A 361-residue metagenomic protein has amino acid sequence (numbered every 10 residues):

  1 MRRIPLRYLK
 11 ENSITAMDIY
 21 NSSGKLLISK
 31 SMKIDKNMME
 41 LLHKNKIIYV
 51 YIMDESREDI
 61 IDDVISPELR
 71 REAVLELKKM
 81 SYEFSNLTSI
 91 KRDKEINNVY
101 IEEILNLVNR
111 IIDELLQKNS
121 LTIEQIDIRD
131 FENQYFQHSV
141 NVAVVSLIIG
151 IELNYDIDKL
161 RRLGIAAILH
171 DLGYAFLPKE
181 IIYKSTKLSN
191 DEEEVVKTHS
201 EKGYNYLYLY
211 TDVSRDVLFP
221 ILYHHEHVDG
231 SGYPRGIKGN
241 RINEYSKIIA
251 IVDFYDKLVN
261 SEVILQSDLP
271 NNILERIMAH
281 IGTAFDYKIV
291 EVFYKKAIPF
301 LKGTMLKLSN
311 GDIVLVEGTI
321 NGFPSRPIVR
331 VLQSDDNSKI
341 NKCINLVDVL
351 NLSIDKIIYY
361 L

Functional and structural regions predicted by a protein language model:
M1-V108, S267-L361: Terminal helices and disordered tails flanking the catalytic cores of nucleotide-processing hydrolases
I19, I181-I182, L188, V228-Y233 (+1 more regions): Short clusters of hydrophobic/aromatic residues that line enzyme substrate/ligand-binding pockets
G24-L27, N133, N190, G232: Short, contiguous strand/loop micro-motifs
E55-K197, Y208-T211, D216: Acidic/His-rich, divalent-metal-binding segments that scaffold phosphate/diphosphate chemistry
V140, S246, P327: Change "...and in nucleic-acid phosphodiester-cleaving endonucleases..." to "...and in nucleic-acid processing enzymes
I165-F176, E194-N205, L209-V290, P299-L301 (+2 more regions): Alpha-helical scaffolding flanking metal-ion-dependent phosphate/phosphodiester catalytic sites
